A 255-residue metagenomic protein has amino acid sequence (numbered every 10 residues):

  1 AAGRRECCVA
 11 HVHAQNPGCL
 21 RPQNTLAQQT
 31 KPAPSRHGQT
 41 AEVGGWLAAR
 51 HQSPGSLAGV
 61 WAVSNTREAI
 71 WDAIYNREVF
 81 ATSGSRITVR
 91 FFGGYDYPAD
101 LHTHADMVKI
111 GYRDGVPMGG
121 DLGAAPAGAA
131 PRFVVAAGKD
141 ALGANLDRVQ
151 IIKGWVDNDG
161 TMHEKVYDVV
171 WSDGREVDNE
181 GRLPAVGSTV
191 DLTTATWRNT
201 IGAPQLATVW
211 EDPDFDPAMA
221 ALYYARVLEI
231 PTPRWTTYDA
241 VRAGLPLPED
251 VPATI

Functional and structural regions predicted by a protein language model:
A1-I255: C-terminal functional module detector
